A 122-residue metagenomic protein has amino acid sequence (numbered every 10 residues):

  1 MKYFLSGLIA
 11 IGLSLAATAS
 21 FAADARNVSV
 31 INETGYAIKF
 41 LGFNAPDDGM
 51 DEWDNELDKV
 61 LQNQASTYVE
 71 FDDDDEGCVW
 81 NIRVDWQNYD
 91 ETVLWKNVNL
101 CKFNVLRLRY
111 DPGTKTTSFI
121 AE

Functional and structural regions predicted by a protein language model:
M1-F4: Positively charged n-region of N-terminal signal peptides that target proteins for export
S6-A16: Bacterial N-terminal signal peptides
A19-C78, R83-E122: Intrinsically disordered, low-complexity segments enriched in small/polar residues
